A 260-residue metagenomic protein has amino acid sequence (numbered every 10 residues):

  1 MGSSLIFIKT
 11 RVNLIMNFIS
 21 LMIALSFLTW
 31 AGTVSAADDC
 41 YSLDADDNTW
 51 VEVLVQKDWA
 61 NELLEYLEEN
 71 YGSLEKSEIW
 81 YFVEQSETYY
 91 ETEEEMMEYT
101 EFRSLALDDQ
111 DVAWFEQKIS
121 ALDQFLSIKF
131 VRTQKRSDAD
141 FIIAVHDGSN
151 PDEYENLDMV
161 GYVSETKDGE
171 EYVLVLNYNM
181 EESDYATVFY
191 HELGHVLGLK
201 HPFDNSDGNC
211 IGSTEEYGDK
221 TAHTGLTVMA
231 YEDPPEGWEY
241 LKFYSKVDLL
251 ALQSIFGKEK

Functional and structural regions predicted by a protein language model:
M1-I15: N-terminal secretory signal peptides that target proteins for export/translocation
S20-T29: Bacterial N-terminal signal peptides
W30, V34-Q110, D123: Disordered inhibitory propeptide/activation segment of secreted metzincin zinc metalloprotease zymogens, centered on
A45-L74, Q110-T224, P234: Metzincin-family zinc-dependent endopeptidase catalytic domain
V83-E87, D147, D233: Short, small-residue-rich loop/turn micro-motifs
E101-D109, N179, E236-Y240: Second-shell loop/turn segments in exported
E216-K260: Metalloprotease/metallohydrolase-associated module, dominated by Zn2+-dependent proteases
